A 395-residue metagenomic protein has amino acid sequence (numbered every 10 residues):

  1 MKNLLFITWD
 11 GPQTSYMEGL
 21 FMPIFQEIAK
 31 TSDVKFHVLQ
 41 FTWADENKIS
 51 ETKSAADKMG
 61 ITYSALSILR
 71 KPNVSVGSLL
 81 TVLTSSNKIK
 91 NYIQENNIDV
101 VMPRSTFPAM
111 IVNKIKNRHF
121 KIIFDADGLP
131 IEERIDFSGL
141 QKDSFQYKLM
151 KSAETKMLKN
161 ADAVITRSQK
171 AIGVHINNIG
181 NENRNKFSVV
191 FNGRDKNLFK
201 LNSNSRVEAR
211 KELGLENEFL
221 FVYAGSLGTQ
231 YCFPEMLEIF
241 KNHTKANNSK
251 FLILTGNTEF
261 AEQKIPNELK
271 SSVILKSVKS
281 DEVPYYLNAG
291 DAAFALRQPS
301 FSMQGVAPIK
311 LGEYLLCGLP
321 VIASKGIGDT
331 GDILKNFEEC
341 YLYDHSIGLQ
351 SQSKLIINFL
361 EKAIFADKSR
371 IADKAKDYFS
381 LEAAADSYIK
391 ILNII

Functional and structural regions predicted by a protein language model:
M1-K53, D57-M59, N96, E238-A246: N-terminal subdomain of nucleotide-sugar transferases
E51-A55, K200-G214: A short helix/loop element that forms part of the nucleotide-sugar donor recognition site in Leloir-type
S86-N91, M110-K114, F124, P130-I131 (+1 more regions): Membrane-proximal helix-turn-helix segments that form the acceptor-binding/catalytic region of lipid-linked
K170, G193: Carbohydrate-associated surface elements
Y231, S277, D281-Y286, A293-E313 (+1 more regions): Nucleotide-sugar-dependent
T255, A261-Y285, A292: Nucleotide-activated donor-binding/catalytic signature segment of Leloir-type glycosyltransferases, i.e., the conserved
G331-I357: Change "using UDP/GDP/dTDP sugars" to "using nucleotide sugars
D344-S351, E361-N393: A charged, aromatic-enriched C-terminal amphipathic alpha-helix characteristic of glycosyltransferases across folds
